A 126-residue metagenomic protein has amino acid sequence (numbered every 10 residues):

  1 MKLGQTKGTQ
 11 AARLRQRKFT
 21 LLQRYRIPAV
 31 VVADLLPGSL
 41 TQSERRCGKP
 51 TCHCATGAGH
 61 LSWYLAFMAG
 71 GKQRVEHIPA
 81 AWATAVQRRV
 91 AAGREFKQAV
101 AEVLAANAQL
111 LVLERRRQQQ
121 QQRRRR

Functional and structural regions predicted by a protein language model:
M1-R126: A positively charged, amphipathic N-terminal helix/segment that binds anionic biomolecules
